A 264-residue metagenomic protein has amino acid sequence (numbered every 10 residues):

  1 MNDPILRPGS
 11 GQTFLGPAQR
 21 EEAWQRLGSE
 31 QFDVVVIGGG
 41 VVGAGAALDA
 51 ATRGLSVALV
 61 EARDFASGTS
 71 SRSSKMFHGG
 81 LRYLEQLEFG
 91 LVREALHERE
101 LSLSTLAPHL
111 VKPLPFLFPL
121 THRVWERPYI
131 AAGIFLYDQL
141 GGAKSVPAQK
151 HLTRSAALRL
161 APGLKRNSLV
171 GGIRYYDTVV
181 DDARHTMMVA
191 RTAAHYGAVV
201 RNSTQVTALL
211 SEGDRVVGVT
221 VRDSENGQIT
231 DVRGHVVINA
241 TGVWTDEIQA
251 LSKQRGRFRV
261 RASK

Functional and structural regions predicted by a protein language model:
M1-V34, D49-R53: Extreme N-terminal leader/targeting segments of oxidoreductases
E30-F32, N226-V236: Core beta-strand elements of the Rossmann-like FAD/NAD(P) dinucleotide-binding domain in flavoenzyme oxidoreductases
A51-R72: Glycine-rich FAD pyrophosphate-binding loop
K75-L160: Dinucleotide-binding Rossmann-like beta1-alpha1 core, especially the glycine-rich loop that anchors the ADP
D138, L158-Y196, G218-T220, Q228-V232: Helix-loop-beta segment of a Rossmann-like dinucleotide-binding subdomain
N202-V217: A conserved short coil-to-beta-strand element within the FAD-binding core of flavoproteins
N239-Q254: Flavin (primarily FAD) binding-site architecture
G256-K264: Central beta-strand plus flanking loop segment that forms part of the substrate or channel wall within the catalytic
